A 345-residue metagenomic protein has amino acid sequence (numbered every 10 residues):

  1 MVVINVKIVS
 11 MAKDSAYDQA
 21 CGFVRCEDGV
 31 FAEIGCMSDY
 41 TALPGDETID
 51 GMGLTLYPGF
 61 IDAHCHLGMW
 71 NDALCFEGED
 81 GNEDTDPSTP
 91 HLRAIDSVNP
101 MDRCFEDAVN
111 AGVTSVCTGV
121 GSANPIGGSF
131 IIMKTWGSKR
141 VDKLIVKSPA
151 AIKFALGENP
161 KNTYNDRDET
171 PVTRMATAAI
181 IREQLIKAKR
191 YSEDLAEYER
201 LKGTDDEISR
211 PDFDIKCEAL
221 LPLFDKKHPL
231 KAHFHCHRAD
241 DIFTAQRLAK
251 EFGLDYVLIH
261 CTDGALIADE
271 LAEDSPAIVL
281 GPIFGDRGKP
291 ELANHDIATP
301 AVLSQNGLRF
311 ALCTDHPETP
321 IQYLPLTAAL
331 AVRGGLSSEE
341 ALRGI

Functional and structural regions predicted by a protein language model:
M1-L43, L54: N-terminal metal-binding scaffold of metallo-dependent hydrolase/deaminase domains
V2-V3, T41-I95, N110: Replace "His-x-His-based motif
V6, V24, G29, G53 (+6 more regions): Divalent metal-coordination and catalytic microenvironments
K7, D72-A73, E79-T85, T89-L92 (+3 more regions): His/Asp/Glu-enriched, well-ordered alpha-helical/loop segment that forms or immediately abuts the divalent-metal
N71-V98, M133, K139, A151-T163 (+2 more regions): Active-site gating loops and adjacent loop-to-helix segments of metal-dependent hydrolytic enzymes
V109-Y256: Polyanionic/metal-chelating signatures
K231-R238, D255-G264, I283, R287-K289: Catalytic beta/alpha-barrel core
A249-Y256, A272-V279, G307-R309: Glycine-enriched alpha-helix->loop->beta-strand junction motifs that scaffold or abut catalytic
